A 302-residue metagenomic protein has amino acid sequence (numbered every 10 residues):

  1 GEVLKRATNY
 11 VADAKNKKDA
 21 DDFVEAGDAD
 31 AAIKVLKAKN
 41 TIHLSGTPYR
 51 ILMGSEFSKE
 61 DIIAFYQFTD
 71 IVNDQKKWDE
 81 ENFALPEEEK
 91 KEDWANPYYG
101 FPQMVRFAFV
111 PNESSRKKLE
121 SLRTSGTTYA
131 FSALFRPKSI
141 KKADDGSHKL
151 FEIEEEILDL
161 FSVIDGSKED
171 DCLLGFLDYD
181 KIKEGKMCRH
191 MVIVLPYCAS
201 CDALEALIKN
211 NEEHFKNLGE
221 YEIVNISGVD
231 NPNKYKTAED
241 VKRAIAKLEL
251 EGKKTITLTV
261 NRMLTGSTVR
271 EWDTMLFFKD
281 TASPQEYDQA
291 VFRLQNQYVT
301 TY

Functional and structural regions predicted by a protein language model:
G1, G126-T259: Conserved C-terminal RecA-like helicase domain
G1-H43, T47-P48: SF2 helicase catalytic motif II
A32-A38, Y98-G100, E184-K186, L248-G252 (+1 more regions): Conserved catalytic network of the ASCE P-loop NTPase/AAA+ motor domain
L36-N40, F101-M104, E220, R270-T274 (+2 more regions): Short glycine-/polar-rich loops that comprise or flank the Walker A/P-loop and associated switch/sensor motifs
N40, I51-M191: Interdomain helical connector at the RecA1-RecA2 junction of SF1/SF2 helicase-like NTPases
L44-P48, V110, Y197, T259-R262: A short beta-strand-to-loop transition that corresponds to the Sensor-1 phosphate-sensing loop of AAA+ P-loop ATPases
I256-D273, F292: SF2 helicase motor core recognition
S283-Y302: Conserved SF2 helicase motif VI
